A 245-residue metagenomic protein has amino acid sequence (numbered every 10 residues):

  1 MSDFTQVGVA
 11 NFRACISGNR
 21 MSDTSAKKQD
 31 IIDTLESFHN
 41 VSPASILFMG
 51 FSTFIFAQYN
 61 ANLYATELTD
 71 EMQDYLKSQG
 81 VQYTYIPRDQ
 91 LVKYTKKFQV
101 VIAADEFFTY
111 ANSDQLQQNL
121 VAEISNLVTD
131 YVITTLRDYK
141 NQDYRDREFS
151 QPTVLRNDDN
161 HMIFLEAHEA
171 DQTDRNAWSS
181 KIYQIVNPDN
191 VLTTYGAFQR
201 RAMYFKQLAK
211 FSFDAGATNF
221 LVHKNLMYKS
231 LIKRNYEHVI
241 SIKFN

Functional and structural regions predicted by a protein language model:
M1-S42: Conserved class I S-adenosyl-L-methionine
A44, Q99, D130: Conserved acidic residues
S45-Y94: Class I SAM-dependent methyltransferase SAM/SAH-binding core
F98, N176-A177, K233-E237: A short, glycine/Asx- and small/polar-enriched loop/turn that sits immediately N-terminal to a beta-strand
F98-Q117: A short SAM/SAH-binding and catalytic strip from SAM-dependent methyltransferases
Q115-V132: A short glycine-rich, Lys/Arg-flanked "PGG" loop and its adjoining helix->strand segment in the class I
T135-Q207: SAM-dependent methyltransferase
Q199-N245: C-terminal lobe and adjacent flexible extensions of AdoMet/dcAdoMet transferase-like proteins
